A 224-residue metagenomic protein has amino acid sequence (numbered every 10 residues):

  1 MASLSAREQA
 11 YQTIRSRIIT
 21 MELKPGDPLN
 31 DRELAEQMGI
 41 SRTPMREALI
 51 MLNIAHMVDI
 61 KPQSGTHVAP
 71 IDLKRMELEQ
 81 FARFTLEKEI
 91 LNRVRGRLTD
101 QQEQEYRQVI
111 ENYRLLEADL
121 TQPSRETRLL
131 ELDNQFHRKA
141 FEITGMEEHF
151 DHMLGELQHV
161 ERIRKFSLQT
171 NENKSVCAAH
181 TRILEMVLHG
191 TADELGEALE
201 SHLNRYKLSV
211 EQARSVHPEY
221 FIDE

Functional and structural regions predicted by a protein language model:
M1-G96, K207, E211-E224: Short linear motifs at protein or domain termini
D100-S167, V176-E185, E194-S209: Conserved amphipathic alpha-helical segments that form helical-bundle/coiled-coil interaction surfaces
E172-K174: Active-site loop of classical SDR/Rossmann-like NAD(P)-dependent oxidoreductases, centered on the catalytic Tyr-X3-Lys
